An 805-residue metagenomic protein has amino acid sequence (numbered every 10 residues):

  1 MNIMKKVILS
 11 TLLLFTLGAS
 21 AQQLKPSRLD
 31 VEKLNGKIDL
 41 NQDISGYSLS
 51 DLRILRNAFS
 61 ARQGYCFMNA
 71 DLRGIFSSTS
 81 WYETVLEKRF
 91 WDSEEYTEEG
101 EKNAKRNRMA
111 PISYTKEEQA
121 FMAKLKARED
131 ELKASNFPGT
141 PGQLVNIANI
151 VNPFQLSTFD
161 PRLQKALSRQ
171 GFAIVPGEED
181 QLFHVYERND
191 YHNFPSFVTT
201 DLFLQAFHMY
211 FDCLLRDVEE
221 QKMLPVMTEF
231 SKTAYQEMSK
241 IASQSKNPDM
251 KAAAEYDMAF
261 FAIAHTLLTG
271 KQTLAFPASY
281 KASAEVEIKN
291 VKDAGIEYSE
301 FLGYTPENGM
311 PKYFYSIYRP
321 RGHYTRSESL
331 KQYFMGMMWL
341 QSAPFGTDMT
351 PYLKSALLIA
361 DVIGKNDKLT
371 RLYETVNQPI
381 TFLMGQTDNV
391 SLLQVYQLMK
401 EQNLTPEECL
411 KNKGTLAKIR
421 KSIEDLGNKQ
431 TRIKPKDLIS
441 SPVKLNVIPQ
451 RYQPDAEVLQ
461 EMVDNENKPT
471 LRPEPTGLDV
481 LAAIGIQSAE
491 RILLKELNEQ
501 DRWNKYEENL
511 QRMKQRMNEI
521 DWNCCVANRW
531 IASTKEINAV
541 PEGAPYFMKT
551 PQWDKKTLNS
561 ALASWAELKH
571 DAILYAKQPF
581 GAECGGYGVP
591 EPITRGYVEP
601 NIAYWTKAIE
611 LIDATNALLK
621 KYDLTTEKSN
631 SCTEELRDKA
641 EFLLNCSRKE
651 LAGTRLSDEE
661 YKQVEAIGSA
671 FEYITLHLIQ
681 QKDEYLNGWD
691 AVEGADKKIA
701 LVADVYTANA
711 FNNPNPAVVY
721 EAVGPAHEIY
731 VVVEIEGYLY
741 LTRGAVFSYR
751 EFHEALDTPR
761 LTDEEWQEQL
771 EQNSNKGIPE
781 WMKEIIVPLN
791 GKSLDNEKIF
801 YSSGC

Functional and structural regions predicted by a protein language model:
M1-Q23: Bacterial Sec-dependent N-terminal signal peptides
A21-N41, L49, R56, E98 (+3 more regions): Sec-dependent signal peptide cleavage junction
Q23-G46, H570, Y587, E591-Y597 (+1 more regions): Immediate post-signal-peptide N-terminus of mature secreted/exported proteins
L29-N41, N103-M109, L619-T626, F642-S647: Acidic/histidine-rich, surface-exposed loop or edge segments in extracytoplasmic proteins
L40-N41, S45-R73: Short N-proximal segments of mature Sec-exported proteins
G46-S50, K105, M109-A120, E131 (+3 more regions): Surface-exposed, polar/charged faces of alpha-helical domains in mature secreted/periplasmic/lumenal proteins
F67, G74-F137: Compact alpha-helical subdomains of small soluble proteins
G139-C805: Long, non-catalytic protein-protein interaction scaffolds
